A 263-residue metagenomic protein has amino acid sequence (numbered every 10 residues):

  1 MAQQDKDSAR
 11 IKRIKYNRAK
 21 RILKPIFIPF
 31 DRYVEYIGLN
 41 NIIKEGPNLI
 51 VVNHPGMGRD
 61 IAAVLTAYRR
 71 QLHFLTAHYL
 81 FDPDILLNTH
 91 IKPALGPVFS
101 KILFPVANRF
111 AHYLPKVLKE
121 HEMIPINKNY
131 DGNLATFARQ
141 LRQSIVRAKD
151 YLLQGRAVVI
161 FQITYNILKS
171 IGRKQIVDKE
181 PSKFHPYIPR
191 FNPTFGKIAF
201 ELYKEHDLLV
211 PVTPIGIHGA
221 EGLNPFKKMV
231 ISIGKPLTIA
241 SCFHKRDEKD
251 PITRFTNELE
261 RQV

Functional and structural regions predicted by a protein language model:
M1-D31, E35: N-terminal membrane-anchoring alpha-helices
A2-S8, L134-V263: Non-catalytic C-terminal accessory region of glycerolipid acyltransferases and related lyso-lipid remodeling enzymes
K24-G56: Helix-to-loop junction immediately C-terminal to a conserved catalytic motif
V34-L39, D60-I61, F110-A111, I145-V146: A generic local structural motif
L39, P55, A77-Y79, I163-Y165 (+1 more regions): An acidic- and aromatic-residue-enriched active-site/binding cleft used to recognize and process polar
N40, H78, N127-N129, G216 (+1 more regions): Residues at the C-termini of beta-strands that transition into short coil/loop
K44-T136: Catalytic core of membrane glycerolipid acyltransferases/transacylases, capturing the structured, soluble-facing
